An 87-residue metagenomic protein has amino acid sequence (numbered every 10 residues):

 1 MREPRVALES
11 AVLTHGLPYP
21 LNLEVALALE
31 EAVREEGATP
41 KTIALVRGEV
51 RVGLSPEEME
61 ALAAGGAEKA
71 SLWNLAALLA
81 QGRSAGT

Functional and structural regions predicted by a protein language model:
P4-L17: Generic N-terminal amphipathic, Lys/Arg-enriched alpha-helix
S10, L23-L78: Glycine-rich nucleotide/cofactor/substrate-binding loop typically near the N-terminus or early in the first domain
P18-A26, A85-T87: Generic structural signal for well-ordered, non-membrane alpha-helical segments in soluble metabolic enzymes
A77-T87: N-terminal glycine-rich phosphate/adenylate-binding segment common to multiple enzyme folds
